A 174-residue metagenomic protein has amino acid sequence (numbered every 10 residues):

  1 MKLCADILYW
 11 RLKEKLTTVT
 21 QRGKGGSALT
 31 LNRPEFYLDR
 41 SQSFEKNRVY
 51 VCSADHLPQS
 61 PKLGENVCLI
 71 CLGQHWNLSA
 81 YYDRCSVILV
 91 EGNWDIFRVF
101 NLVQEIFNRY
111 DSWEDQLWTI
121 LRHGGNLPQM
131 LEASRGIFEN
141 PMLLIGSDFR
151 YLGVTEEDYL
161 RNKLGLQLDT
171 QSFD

Functional and structural regions predicted by a protein language model:
M1-D174: Alpha-helical/coil-rich non-catalytic "connector" segments in signaling and regulatory proteins
